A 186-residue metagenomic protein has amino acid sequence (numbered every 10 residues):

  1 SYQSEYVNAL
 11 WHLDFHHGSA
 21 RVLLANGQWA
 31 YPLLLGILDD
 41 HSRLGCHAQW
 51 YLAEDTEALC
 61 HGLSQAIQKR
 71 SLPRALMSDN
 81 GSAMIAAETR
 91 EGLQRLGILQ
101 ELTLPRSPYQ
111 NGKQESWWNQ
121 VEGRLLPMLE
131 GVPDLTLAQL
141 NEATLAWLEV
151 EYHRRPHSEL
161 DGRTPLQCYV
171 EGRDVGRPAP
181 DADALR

Functional and structural regions predicted by a protein language model:
S1-L38, S42-G45, T56-G62, K69-R74 (+1 more regions): Mobile-element integrase/transposase regions, centering on the N-terminal DNA-binding/Zn-coordinating module
D14, R43, L76-D79, N111 (+1 more regions): Short, conserved catalytic/metal-binding motifs centered on acidic residues
A20, Y152-R186: C-terminal, beta-rich DNA-binding module of retroviral/retroelements integrases
R43-A48, E101-T103: Short small-residue beta-strand/loop micro-motif enriched in glycine and branched aliphatics
Y51-D55: A short acidic/small-residue loop/turn micro-motif
A66, L96, R124, W147-V150 (+1 more regions): Generic, well-ordered alpha-helical scaffold segments in large soluble proteins
L76-N80, M84-L96, Q100-L126, L137-L145: RNase H-like two-metal-ion nuclease catalytic core shared by retroviral integrases and related mobile-element nucleases
V132, T136-R155: A conserved active-site cap/scaffold subdomain adjacent to cofactor or substrate pockets
